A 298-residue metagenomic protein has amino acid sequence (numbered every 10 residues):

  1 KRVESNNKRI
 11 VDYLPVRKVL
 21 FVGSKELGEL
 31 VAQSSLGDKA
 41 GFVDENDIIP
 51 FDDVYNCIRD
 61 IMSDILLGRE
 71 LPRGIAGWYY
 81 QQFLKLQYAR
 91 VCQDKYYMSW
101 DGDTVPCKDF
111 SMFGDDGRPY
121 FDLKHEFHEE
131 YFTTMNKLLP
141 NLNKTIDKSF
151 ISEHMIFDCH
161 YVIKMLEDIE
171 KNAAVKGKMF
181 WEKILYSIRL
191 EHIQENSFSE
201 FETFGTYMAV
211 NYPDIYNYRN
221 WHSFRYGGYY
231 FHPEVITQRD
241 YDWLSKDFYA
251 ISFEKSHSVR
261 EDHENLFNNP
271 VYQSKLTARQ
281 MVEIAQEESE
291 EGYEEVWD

Functional and structural regions predicted by a protein language model:
K1-D12: Short, well-formed alpha-helical segments that are part of the catalytic scaffolds of diverse glycosyltransferases
V3, F42, Y79-Y80, C92-Q93 (+2 more regions): Nucleotide-sugar donor-binding/catalytic module of glycosyltransferases that assemble extracellular/cell-envelope
I10-F21, D38-A40: Short loop->beta transition adjacent to catalytic acidic/histidine clusters or analogous donor-positioning motifs
G28-R90: Active-site-proximal specificity loops/subdomain of glycosyltransferases
Y97: Short aromatic/hydrophobic "clamp" motif used to bind/position activated sugar donors
T104-P140: Conserved donor-nucleotide/metal-binding helix-loop-beta segment in metal-dependent transferases, i.e., the alpha-helix
S149-D242: Catalytic core and acceptor-binding pocket of nucleotide-sugar-dependent glycosyltransferases
F224-D298: Long, low-complexity C-terminal extensions of enzymes
